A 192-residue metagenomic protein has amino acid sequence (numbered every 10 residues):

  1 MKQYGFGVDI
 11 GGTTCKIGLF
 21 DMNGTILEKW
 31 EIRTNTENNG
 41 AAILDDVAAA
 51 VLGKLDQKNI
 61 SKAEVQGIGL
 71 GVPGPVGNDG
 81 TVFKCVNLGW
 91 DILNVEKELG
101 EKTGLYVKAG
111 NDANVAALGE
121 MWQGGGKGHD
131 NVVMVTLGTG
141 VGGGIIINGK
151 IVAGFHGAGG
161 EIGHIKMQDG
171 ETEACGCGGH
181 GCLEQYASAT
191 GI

Functional and structural regions predicted by a protein language model:
K2, G18-F20, E28-E31, N39-A42 (+3 more regions): Glycine/GP-enriched mid-protein hinge/lid loop-to-helix segment characteristic of carbohydrate kinases
K2-G69: Conserved phosphate-binding loops in N-terminal lobes of ATP-dependent enzymes of the actin/Hsp70/sugar-kinase
T13, A113-N114, A158: A generic "binding-loop/recognition-motif" signal
T13, P73-P75, G138-G140: Short glycine-rich anion-binding loops that position phosphate/pyrophosphate groups of nucleotides and phosphorylated
T25-I26, V76, V82, I151-V152: Hydrophobic "anchor" residues
E31, N35, F83-N87, H180: Conserved short-loop catalytic and cofactor-binding motifs
G40-L52, A63-I68, G74-N131: Glycine-rich phosphate-binding loop and adjoining helix at the ATP-binding site of ATP-dependent phosphoryl-transfer
